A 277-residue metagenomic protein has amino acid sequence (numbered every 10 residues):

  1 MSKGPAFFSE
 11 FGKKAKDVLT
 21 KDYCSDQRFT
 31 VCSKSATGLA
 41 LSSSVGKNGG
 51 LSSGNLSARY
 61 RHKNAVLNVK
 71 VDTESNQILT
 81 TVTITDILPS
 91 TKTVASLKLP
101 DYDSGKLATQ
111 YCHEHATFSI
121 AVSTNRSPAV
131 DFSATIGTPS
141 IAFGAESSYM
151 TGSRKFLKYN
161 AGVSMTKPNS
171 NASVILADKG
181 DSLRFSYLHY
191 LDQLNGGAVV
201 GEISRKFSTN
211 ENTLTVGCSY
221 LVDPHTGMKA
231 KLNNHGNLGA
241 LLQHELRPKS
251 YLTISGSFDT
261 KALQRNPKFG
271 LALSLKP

Functional and structural regions predicted by a protein language model:
M1-S133, T138-S140, E146-Y149: Transmembrane beta-barrel domains of Gram-negative outer membranes and organellar outer membranes
S33, Y60-H62, I84-D86, Y111-H113 (+8 more regions): Residue-level signature of outer-membrane beta-barrel architecture
T37, K63, P89, E114 (+7 more regions): Short coil turns and loop connectors of transmembrane beta-barrels in diderm outer membranes and organellar homologs
L39-L41, L67-V69, T91-A95, F118-I120 (+9 more regions): Transmembrane beta-strands of outer-membrane beta-barrel proteins
G50-G54, E74-I78, D101-G105, R126-V130 (+7 more regions): Residues that define the transmembrane beta-barrel architecture of outer-membrane proteins
Y60-N64, V216-C218, A240-L242, L252 (+2 more regions): Outer-membrane beta-barrel "beta-signal"
V122-D178, H189: Solenoidal tandem-repeat scaffolds enriched in leucines and small polar residues
S186-L188, L194-K249, T253-S257: Outer membrane beta-barrel transmembrane domains
